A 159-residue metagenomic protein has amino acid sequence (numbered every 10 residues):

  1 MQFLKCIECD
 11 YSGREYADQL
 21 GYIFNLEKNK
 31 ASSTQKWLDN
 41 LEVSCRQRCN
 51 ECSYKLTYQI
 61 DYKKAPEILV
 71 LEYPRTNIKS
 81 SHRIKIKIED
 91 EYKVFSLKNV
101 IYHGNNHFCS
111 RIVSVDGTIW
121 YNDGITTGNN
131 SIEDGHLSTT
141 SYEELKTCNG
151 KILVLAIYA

Functional and structural regions predicted by a protein language model:
M1-A159: UBL (ubiquitin/ubiquitin-like) substrate-recognition surfaces within cysteine isopeptidase catalytic folds
